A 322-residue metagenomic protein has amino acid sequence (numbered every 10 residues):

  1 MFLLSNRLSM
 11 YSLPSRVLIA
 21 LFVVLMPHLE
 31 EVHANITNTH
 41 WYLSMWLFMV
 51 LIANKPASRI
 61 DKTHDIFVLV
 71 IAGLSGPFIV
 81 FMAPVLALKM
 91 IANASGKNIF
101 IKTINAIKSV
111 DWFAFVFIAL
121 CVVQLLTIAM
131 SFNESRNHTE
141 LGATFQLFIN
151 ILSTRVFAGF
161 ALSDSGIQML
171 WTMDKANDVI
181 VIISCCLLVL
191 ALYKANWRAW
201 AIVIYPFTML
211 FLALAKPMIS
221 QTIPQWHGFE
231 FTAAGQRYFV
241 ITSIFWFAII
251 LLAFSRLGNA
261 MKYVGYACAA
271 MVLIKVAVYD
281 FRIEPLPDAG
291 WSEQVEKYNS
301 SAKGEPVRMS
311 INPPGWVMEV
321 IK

Functional and structural regions predicted by a protein language model:
M1-V24, L29, R59-H64, P84 (+7 more regions): Intrinsically disordered, polar/acidic, low-complexity terminal segments
N6, L25-A34, L126-E134, A213-G228 (+1 more regions): Juxtamembrane "helix-exit" motif on the non-cytosolic side of transmembrane helices
I19, V23, F115-I118, A195-H227: Transmembrane alpha-helix segments characteristic of polytopic inner-membrane glycan-assembly/cell-envelope
L29-T39, F231-Y238, T242: Membrane-embedded glycan-lipid processing machinery
E30, I99-T103, Q168, M218-A233 (+1 more regions): Juxtamembrane/transmembrane-helix boundary motifs at the membrane-water interface
H40-R59, F245, I249: Specific aromatic-rich, kink-prone transmembrane helix
F67-K89: Transmembrane helices and adjacent periplasmic/lumenal helix-loop junctions of polyprenol-phosphate-dependent
L125-F160, M218-T232: Extracytoplasmic catalytic-loop and juxtamembrane helix elements of membrane-embedded, polyprenol/dolichol-linked
